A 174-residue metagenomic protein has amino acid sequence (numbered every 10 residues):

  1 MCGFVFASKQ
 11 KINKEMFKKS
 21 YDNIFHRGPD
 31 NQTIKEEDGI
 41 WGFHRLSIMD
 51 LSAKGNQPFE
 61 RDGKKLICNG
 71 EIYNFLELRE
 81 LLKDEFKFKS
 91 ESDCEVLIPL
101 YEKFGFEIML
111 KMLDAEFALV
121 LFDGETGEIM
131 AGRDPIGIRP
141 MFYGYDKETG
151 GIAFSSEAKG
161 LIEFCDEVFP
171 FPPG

Functional and structural regions predicted by a protein language model:
M1-G174: Cysteine-centered catalytic environments shared across enzyme families
